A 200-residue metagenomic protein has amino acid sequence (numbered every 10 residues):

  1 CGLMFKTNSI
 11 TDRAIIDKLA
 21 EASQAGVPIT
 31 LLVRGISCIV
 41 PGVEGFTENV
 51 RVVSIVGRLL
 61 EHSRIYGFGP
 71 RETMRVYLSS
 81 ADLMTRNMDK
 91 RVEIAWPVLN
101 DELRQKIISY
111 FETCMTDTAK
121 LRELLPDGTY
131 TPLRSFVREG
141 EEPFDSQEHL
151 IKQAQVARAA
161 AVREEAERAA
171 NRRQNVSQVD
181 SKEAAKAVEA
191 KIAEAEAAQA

Functional and structural regions predicted by a protein language model:
C1-A200: PLD/PLD-like phosphodiesterase catalytic module centered on the HKD motif
